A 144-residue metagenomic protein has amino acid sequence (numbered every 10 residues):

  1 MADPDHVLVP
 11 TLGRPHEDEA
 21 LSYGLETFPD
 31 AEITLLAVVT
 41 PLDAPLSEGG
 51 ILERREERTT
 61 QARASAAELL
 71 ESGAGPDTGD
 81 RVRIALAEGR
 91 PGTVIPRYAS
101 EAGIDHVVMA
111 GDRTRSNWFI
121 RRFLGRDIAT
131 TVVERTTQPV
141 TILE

Functional and structural regions predicted by a protein language model:
A2-G49: Small/aliphatic-rich secondary-structure junction motif
S22, E71, T130: Active-site phosphate/pyrophosphate- and oxyanion-stabilizing loops and adjacent acidic/basic residues in soluble
T34-L36, V82-A87, T141: General small-molecule cofactor/ligand-binding pocket signal
G49-E56, R122-F123: Short glycine-enriched, charge-decorated loop/helix-capping segments at active-site entrances that position
E53-S65: A short acidic, glycine-rich active-site loop that binds or catalyzes chemistry on phosphate/adenosine moieties
A74-V107, D112, R135: Structural beta-alpha unit
D105-E144: Gly/Ser-rich helix-loop-strand patches that form or flank binding pockets for ribonucleotide-derived cofactors
